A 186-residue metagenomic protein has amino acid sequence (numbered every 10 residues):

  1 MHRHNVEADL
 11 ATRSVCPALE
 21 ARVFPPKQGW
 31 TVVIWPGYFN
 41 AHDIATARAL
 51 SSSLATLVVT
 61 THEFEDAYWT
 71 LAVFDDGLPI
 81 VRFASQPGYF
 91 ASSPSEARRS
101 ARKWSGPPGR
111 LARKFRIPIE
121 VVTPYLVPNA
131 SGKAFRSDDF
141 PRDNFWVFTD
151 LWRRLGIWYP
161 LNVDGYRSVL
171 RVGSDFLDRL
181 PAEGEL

Functional and structural regions predicted by a protein language model:
M1-S14: Short, extreme N-terminal segment that most often corresponds to the first beta-strand
D9, A18, A49, F176-R179 (+1 more regions): Acidic/proline-rich low-complexity IDRs
T12-A91: Short, intrinsically disordered low-complexity segments
G88-L186: Long, compositionally biased intrinsically disordered terminal regions
